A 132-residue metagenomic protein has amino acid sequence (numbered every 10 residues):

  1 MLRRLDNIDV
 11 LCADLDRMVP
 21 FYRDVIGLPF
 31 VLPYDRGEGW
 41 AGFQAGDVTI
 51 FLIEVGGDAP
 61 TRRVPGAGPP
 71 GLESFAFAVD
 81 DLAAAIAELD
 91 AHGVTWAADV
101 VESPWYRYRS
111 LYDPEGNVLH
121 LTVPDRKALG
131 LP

Functional and structural regions predicted by a protein language model:
M1-L5, P29-F77, I86-Y112, V123-P132: Vicinal oxygen chelate
D9: Conserved A-loop
C12-L15: Conserved beta-strand-loop-alpha-helix junction that forms the acyl-donor binding cleft
R17, L82-A85: Short, conserved charged micro-motifs
M18-V25, L89, G116: Conserved active-site tyrosine of GNAT-family acetyltransferases
V118-L121: Short glycine-/small-residue motifs
